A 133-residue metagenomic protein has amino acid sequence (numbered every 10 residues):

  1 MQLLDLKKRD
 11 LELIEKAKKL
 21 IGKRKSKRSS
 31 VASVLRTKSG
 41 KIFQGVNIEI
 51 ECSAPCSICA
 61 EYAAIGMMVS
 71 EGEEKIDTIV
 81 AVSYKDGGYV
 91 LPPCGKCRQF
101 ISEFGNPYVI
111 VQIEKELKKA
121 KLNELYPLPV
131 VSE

Functional and structural regions predicted by a protein language model:
M1-R28, E71-E133: C-terminal binding/interaction regions
I14, E61-I65: A general structural signal for well-ordered alpha-helical segments in protein cores
S30-T37: Short beta-strand scaffold segments in enzyme catalytic cores
V34, G66-M68: Proline/glycine-anchored alpha-helix kink/cap motifs
T37-K38, N106: Secondary-structure boundary/capping motif
K41-I42: Hydrophobic "anchor" residues
N47-Y62: Compact, glycine-rich, soluble single-domain proteins
